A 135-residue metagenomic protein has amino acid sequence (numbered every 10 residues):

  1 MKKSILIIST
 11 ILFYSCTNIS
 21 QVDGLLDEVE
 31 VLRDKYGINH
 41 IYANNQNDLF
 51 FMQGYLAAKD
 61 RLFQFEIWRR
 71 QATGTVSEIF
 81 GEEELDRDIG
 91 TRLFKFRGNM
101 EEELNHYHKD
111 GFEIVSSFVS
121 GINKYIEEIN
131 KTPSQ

Functional and structural regions predicted by a protein language model:
M1-S4: Positively charged n-region of N-terminal signal peptides that target proteins for export
L6-I8: Sec-dependent N-terminal signal peptides
I19: Histidine-rich, glycine-flanked metal-binding segment
V22-V29, K35-Q135: Flexible, non-catalytic peripheral segments of proteins
